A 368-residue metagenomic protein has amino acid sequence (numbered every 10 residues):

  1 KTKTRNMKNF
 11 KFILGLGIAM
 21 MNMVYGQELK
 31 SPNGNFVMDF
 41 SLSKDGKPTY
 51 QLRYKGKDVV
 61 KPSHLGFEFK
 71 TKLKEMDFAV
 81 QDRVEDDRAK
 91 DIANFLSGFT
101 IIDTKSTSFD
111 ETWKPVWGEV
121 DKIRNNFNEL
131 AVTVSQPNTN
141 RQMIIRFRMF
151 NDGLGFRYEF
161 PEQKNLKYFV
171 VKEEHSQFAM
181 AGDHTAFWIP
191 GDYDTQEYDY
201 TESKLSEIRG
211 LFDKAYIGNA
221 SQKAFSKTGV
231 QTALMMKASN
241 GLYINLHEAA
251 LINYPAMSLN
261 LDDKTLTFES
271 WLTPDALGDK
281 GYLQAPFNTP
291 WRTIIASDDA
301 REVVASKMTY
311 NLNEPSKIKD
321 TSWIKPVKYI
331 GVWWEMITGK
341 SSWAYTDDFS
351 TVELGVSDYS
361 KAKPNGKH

Functional and structural regions predicted by a protein language model:
K1-E28: Bacterial Sec-dependent N-terminal signal peptides
T4, K11, N22, N33 (+5 more regions): Generic hydrophobic/packing signal
E28-I318: N-terminal accessory beta-strand-rich subdomains and adjacent acidic, glycine-rich linkers that precede catalytic cores
G281-K367: An acidic-aromatic substrate-binding cleft motif
